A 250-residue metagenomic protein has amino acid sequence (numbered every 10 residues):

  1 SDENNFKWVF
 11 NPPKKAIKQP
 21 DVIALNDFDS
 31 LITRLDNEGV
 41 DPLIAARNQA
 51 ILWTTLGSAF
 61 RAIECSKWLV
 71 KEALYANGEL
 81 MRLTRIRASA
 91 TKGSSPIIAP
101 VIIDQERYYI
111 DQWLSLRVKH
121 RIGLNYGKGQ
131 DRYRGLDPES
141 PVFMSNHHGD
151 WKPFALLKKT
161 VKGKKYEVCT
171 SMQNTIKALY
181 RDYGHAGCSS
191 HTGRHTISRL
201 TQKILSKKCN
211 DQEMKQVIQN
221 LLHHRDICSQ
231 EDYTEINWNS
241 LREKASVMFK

Functional and structural regions predicted by a protein language model:
S1-I32, G149, I236: Flexible interdomain linker/hinge and immediately adjacent N-terminus of the catalytic tyrosine-recombinase domain
V22, F28, I103-A186: Active-site/catalytic core of tyrosine-dependent DNA strand-transfer enzymes
N26, S30-S58, A62, K208: Basic, Lys/Arg- and aromatic-enriched nucleic-acid-binding interface segment
L35-L43, K162-Y166, T170-Q216, N220: Short, basic (Lys/Arg/His-rich) helix/loop patches that form interaction surfaces in the mid-to-C-terminal regions
T54-K67, I204-Q212, L222-H224: A short, glycine-centered helix-capping/turn motif at helix boundaries that positions DNA-contacting or catalytic
K67-R107, L124-D131: Conserved tyrosine-mediated DNA breakage-rejoining catalytic core shared by Y-recombinases
E72-Y75, N210-D232: Short, polar N-cap/turn motifs at the start of nucleic acid-interacting alpha helices
A90-K92, L222-V247: Catalytic-site neighborhood detector that most strongly recognizes the C-terminal catalytic loop/helix of tyrosine
